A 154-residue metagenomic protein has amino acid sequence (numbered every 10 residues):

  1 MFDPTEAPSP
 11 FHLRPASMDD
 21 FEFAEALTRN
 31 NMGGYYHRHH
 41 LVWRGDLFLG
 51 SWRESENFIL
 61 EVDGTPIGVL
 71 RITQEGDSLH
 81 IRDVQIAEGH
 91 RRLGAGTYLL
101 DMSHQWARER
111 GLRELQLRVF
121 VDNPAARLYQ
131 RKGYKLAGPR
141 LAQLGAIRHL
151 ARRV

Functional and structural regions predicted by a protein language model:
F2, P8, L49, N57 (+3 more regions): C-terminal "cap" of GNAT-fold acetyltransferases
F11-A26: A short beta-loop-alpha structural element at the N-terminal edge of CoA-dependent acyl/N-acetyltransferase catalytic
E25-S51, S55: Conserved GNAT-fold acetyl-CoA-binding loop/helix
L49-I59, G68, H80: A short helix-loop-beta-strand connector motif used in the catalytic cores of GNAT acetyltransferases and, in some
T65-T73, S78-Q85: Conserved beta-strand in the GNAT
V84-R91, V119-F120: A short, internal acetyl-CoA/4′-phosphopantetheine-binding micro-motif in the GNAT/acyltransferase core
R92-Q105, Q130-R131: Conserved acetyl-CoA-binding loop-helix of GNAT-fold acetyltransferases
